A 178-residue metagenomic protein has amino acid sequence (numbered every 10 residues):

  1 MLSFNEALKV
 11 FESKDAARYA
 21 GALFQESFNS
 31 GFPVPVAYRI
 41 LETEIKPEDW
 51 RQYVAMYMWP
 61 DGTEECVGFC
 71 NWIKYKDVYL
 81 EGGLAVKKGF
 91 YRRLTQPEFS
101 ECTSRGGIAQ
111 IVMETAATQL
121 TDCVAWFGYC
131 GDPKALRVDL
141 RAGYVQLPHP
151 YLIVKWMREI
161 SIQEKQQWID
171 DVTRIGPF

Functional and structural regions predicted by a protein language model:
M1, D122-F178: Terminal substrate-recognition subdomain of acyl/acetyltransferases
M1-E44, Q167-F178: Short amphipathic alpha-helix that is part of the acyltransferase structural core
Y19-F24, E44-W50, Q96-E98, T121-W126 (+1 more regions): A generic short-segment signal for beta-strand/edge and adjacent turn/coil regions
A22-G89: A conserved beta-strand-loop-helix scaffold within acyl/acetyltransferase catalytic domains
A37, E98, K155-M157: Flexible domain-boundary/linker segments
L41, E101-C102, M113-E114, M157-I162: Short C-terminal domain-edge/linker segments immediately following a structured domain
D77-G143, L147-H149: Acyl-donor binding region in acyl/amide transferases
